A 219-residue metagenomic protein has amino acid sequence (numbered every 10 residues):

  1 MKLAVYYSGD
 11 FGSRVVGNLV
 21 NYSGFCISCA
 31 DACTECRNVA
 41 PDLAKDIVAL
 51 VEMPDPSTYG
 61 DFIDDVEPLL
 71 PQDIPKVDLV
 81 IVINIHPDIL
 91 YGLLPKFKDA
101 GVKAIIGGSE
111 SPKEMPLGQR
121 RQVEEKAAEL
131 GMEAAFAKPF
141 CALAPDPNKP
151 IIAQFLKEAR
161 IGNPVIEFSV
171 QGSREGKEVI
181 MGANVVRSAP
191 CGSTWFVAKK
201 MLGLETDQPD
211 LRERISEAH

Functional and structural regions predicted by a protein language model:
M1-G9, V80: Short hydrophobic beta-strand segments
F11-E67, P75-G92, K98, K103 (+4 more regions): Active-site- and interface-proximal helix/loop "cap" or "latch" segments in soluble metabolic and energy-transducing
K45, D64, E125-E129, N148-K157 (+1 more regions): Polar/charged alpha-helical tracts
G107, A134-K138: General beta-strand structural signal in soluble alpha/beta enzymes
E114-E133: Rossmann-fold NAD(P)-binding glycine/threonine-rich loop
A137-K177: Structured beta-strand/loop patches that form or line metal/cofactor-binding pockets in enzymes
